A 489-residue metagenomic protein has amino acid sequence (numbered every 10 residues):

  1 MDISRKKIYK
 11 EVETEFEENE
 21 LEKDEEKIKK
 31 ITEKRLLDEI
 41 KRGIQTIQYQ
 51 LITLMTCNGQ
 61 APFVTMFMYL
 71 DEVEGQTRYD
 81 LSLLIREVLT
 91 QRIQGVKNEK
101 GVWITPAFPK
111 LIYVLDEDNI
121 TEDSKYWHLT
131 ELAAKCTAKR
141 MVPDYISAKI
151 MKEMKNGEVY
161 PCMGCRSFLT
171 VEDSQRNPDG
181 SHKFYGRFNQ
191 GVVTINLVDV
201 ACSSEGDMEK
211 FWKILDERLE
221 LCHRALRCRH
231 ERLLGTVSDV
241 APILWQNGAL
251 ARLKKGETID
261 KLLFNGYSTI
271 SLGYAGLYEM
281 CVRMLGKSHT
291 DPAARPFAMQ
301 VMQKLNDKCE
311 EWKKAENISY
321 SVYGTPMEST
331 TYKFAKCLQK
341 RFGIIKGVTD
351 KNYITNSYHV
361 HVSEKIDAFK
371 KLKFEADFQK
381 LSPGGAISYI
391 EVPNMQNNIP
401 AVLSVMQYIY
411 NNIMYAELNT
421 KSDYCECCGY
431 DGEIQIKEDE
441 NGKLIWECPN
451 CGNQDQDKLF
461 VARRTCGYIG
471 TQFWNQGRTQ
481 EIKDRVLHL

Functional and structural regions predicted by a protein language model:
M1-G266, K287, D291-N450, Q454 (+1 more regions): Conserved catalytic cores of very large enzyme subunits
I40-Q48, V282-R283, R478-D484: Metallocofactor- and cofactor-centric catalytic cores in central/energy metabolism, strongly enriched
Y267-I270, N475: Alpha-helix N-cap/helix-initiation sites
I270-R283, Q303, R464: Contiguous, well-ordered alpha-helical segments that form the cores/surfaces of helical PPI scaffolds
G273-G276, G384, G467, G477: Glycine-centered flexibility sites
N450-L489: Long insertion/accessory domains within large nucleic-acid-processing enzymes
